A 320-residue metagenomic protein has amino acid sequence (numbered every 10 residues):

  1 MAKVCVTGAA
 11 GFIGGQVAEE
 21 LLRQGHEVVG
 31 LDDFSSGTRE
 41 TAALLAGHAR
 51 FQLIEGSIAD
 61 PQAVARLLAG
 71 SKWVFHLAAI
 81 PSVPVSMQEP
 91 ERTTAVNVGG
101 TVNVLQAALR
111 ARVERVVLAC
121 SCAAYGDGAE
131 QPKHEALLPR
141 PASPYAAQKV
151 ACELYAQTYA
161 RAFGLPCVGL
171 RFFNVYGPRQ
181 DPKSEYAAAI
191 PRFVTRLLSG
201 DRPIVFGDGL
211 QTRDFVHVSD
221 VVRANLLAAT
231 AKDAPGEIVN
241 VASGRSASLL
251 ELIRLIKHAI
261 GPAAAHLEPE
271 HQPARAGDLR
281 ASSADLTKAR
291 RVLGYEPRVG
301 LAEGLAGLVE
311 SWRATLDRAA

Functional and structural regions predicted by a protein language model:
M1-F173, S219, S311: N-terminal Rossmann-like NAD(P)+-binding domain of SDR-like oxidoreductases, especially those catalyzing
A59, A78-P81, T93, D181 (+3 more regions): Glycosyltransferase donor-binding loop in the core domain
S86, A136-L138, R171-D181, A189-V216 (+2 more regions): A conserved pocket-lining segment of Rossmann-fold NAD(P)-dependent short-chain dehydrogenase/reductase
Q88-E89, P144, Q180-E185, D278: Short, solvent-exposed loop/turn segments at secondary-structure boundaries
Q131-R140, A188, P273, L286-K288: Short glycine/proline- and charge-enriched loop/turn segments that cap or connect secondary-structure elements
A151, Y155, Y159, A189 (+3 more regions): Hydrophobic alpha-helix immediately C-terminal to the catalytic Tyr-X-X-X-Lys motif of short-chain
L198-A320: C-terminal substrate-binding subdomain of Rossmann-fold SDR/epimerase-dehydratase oxidoreductases
